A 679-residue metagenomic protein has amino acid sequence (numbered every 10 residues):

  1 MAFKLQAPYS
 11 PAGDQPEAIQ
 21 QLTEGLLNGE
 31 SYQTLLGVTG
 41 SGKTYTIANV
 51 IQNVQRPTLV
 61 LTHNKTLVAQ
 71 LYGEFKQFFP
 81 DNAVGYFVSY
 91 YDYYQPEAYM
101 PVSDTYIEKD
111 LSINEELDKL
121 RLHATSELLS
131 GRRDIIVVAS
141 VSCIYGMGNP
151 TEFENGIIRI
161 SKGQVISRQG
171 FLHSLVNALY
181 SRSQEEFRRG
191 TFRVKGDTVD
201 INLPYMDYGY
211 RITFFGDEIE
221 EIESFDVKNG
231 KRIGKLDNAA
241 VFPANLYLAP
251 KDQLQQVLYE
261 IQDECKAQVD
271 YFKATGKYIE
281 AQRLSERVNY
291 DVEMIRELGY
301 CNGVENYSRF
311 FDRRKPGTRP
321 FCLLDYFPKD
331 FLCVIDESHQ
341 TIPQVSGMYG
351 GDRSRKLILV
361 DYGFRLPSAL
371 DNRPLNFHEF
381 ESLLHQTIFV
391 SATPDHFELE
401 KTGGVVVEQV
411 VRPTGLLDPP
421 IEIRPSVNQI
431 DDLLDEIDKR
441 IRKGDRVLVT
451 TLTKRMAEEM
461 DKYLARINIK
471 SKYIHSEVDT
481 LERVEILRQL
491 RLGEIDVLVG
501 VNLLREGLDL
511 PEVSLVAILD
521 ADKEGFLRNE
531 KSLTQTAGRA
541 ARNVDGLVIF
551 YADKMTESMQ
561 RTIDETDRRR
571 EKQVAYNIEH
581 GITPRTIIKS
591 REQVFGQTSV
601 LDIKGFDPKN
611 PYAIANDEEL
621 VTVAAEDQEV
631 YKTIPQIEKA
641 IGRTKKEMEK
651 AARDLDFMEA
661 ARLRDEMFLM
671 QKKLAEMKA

Functional and structural regions predicted by a protein language model:
M1-L36: Conserved pre-motif I regulatory segment
L27-T34, R56-P57, R133-I135, D445-R446: Pre-Walker A (Motif I) flank of P-loop NTPase domains
N28-V50: Walker A/P-loop
S41, T66, L503: ATP-binding Walker
P57-A69, Y86, A139, K277-E280 (+1 more regions): Conserved strand-helix element at the start of the C-terminal RecA-like helicase core
A69-Q77, E97-Y99, E459-Y463: Short amphipathic alpha-helical segment within the helicase RecA-like ATPase core that mediates nucleic-acid
F87-R442, D461, A465, I495 (+2 more regions): N-terminal cationic and glycine-rich segments that engage phosphates or anionic surfaces
E459, V478-V501: Conserved helicase ATPase core of P-loop NTP-dependent helicases/translocases
